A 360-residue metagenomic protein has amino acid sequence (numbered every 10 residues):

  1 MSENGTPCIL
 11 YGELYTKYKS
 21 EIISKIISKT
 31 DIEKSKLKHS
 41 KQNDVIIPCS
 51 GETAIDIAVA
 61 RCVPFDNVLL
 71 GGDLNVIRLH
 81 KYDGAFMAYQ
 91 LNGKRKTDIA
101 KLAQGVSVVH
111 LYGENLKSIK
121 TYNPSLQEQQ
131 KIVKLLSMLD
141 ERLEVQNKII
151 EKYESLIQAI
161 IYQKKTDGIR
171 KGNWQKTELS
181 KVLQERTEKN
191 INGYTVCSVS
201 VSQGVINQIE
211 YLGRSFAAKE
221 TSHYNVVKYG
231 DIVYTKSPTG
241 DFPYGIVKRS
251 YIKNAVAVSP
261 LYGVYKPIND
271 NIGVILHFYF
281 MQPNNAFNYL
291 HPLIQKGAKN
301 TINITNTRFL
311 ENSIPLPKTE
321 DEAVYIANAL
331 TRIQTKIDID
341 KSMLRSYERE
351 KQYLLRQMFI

Functional and structural regions predicted by a protein language model:
L10-G12, S24-N92, Y229-N285, T305: A short beta-sheet element
G12-Q42, S180-Y194, S200-I232: Sequence-specific dsDNA recognition surfaces
E33-K34, G105, S215-T221, A298 (+2 more regions): Short, solvent-exposed loop/turn positions at domain surfaces that link secondary-structure elements or cap domain
G51, L135-S137, P238, A329-T331: Short, surface-exposed secondary-structure boundary micro-motifs
N67-L74, G93, Q104-Q127, A255-L261 (+1 more regions): A short glycine-rich beta-alpha junction/loop motif
S118-L126, A159, Q163, D167-N190: Non-catalytic DNA-recognition/assembly elements of restriction-modification systems
K131, M138-E141, V145-E178, S342-I360: Short amphipathic coiled-coil heptad-repeat segments
